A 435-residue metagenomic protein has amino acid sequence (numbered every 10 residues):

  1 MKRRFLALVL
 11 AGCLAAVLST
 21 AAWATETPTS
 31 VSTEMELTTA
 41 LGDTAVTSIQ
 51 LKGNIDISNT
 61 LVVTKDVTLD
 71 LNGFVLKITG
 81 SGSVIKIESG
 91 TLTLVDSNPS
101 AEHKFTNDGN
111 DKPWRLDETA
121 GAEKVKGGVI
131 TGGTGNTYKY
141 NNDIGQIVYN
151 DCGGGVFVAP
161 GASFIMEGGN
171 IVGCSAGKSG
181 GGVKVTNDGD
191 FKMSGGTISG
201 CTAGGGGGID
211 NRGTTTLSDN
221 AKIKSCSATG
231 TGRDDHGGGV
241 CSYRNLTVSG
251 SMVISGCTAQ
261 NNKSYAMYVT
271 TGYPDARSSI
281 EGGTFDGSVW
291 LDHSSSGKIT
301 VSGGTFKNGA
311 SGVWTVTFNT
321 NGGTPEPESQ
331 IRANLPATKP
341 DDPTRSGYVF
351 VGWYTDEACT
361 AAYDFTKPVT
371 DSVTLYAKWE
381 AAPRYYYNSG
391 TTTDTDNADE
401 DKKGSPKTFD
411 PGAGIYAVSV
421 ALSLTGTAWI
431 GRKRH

Functional and structural regions predicted by a protein language model:
L18-P28, G404-P411: Sec-dependent signal peptide cleavage junction
T25-K52: Acidic Gly/Asp/Thr-rich repetitive segments characteristic of extracellular carbohydrate-active and adhesion proteins
D43, D56-T68, L76-S97, A101-K104 (+9 more regions): Extracellular beta-strand-rich solenoid/capping regions of secreted or surface-exposed proteins that bind or remodel
S58-T60, I78-G82, K104, D108-P113 (+8 more regions): Short glycine/acidic-rich loop motifs that flank beta-strands on beta-rich extracellular proteins
L71-F74, T91-G132, Y140, I144-G145 (+6 more regions): Right-handed parallel beta-helix
A310-G390: Secondary-structure capping and domain/repeat boundary segments
K378-T408: C-terminal low-complexity, Ser/Thr- and acidic/Pro-rich disordered "stalk" regions positioned immediately N-terminal
P411-K433: A cross-kingdom C-terminal cell-surface attachment/processing module
